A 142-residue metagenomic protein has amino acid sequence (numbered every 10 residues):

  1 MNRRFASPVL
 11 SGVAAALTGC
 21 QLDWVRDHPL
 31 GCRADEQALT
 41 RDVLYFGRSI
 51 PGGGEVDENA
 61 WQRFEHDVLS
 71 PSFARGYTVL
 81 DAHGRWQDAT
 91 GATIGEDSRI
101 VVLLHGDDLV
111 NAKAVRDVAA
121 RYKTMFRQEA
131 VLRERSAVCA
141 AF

Functional and structural regions predicted by a protein language model:
M1-V9: Bacterial N-terminal signal peptides that target proteins for export
L17-G19: C-terminal motif of bacterial Sec signal peptides marking the signal peptidase cleavage site
Q21-D23: Bacterial signal peptide processing site
R26-P29: A compositional/biophysical signature of low hydrophobicity enriched in polar/charged and small residues
A38-E58: Terminal, regulation- and interaction-focused segments at domain boundaries
A60-S98, L103-L109: Mature extracytoplasmic domains of secretory-pathway proteins
T93-F142: Helix-rich interaction surfaces within compact, conserved domain-sized segments that mediate assembly or partner
